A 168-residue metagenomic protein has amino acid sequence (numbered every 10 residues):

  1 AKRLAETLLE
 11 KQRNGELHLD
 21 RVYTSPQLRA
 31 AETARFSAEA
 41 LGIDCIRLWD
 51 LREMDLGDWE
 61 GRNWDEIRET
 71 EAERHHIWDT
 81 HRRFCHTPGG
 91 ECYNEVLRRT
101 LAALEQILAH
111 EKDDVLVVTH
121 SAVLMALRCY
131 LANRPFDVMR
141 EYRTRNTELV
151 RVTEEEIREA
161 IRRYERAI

Functional and structural regions predicted by a protein language model:
A1-I43, T70: Active-site-proximal alpha-helix that buttresses catalytic centers in soluble enzyme cores
K2-R13, L97, L101-A109, R128: Generic structural signal for well-ordered alpha-helical scaffold segments
L4, R13, I43, L48 (+3 more regions): Acidic, low-complexity terminal tails and accessory targeting/binding regions of phosphate-metabolizing enzymes
D20, Q106-I107, E111-A122: Generic beta-sheet signal
T24-S25, R98, V118-T119: Short beta-strand scaffold positions
F36, A126-Y130: Active-site signature of alpha/beta-hydrolase-fold catalytic machinery across serine- and Asp/Cys-nucleophile hydrolases
E39-R99, E141, R145: Phosphate-handling substructures
S121-M125, I161: GST superfamily/GST-like fold recognition
